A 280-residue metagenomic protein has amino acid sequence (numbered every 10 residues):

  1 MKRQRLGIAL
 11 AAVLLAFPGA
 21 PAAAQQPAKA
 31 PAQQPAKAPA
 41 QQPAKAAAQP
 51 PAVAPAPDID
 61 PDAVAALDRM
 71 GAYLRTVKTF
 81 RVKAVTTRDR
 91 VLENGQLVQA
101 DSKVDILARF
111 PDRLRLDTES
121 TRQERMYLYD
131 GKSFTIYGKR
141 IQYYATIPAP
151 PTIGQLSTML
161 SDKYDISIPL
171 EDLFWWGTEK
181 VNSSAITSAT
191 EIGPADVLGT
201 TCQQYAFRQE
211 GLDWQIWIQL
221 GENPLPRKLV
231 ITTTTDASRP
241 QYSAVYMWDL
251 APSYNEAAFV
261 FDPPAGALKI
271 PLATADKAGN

Functional and structural regions predicted by a protein language model:
M1-A9: Bacterial N-terminal signal peptides that target proteins for export
A9-P18: Bacterial N-terminal signal peptides
G19-Q41, K45: Signal peptide processing junction and immediate N-terminal pro/mature segment of secreted/exported proteins
P51-A66, Y137-C202, F207, D262-L268 (+1 more regions): Flexible, processing/modification-adjacent segments and terminal tails in exported/periplasmic/extracellular proteins
D58-Y143: N-terminal mature ectodomain segment of secretory-pathway/periplasmic proteins
V85, S120, T135, A145 (+1 more regions): Gly/Pro-enriched, hydrophobic low-complexity segments that function as extracytoplasmic propeptides/linkers
E93, R125-Y129, G138, T146-A149 (+3 more regions): A short, polar/proline- and glycine-enriched secondary-structure boundary/capping micro-motif
